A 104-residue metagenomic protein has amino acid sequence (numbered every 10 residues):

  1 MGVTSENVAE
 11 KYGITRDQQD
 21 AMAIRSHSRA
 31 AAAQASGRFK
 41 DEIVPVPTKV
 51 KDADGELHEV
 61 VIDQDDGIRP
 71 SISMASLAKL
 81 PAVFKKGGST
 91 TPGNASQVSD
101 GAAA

Functional and structural regions predicted by a protein language model:
M1-I24: Conserved thiamine diphosphate
Q18-A104: N-terminal extracellular/periplasmic Venus flytrap/periplasmic-binding protein-like
